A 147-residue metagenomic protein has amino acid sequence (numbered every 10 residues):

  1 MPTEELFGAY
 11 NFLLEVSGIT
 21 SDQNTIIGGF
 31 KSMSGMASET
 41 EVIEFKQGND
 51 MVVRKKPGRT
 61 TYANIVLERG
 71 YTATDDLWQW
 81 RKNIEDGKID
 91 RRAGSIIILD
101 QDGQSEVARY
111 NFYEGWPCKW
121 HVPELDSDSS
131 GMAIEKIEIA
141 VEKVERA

Functional and structural regions predicted by a protein language model:
M1-A147: Glycine-rich, low-complexity intrinsically disordered segments
